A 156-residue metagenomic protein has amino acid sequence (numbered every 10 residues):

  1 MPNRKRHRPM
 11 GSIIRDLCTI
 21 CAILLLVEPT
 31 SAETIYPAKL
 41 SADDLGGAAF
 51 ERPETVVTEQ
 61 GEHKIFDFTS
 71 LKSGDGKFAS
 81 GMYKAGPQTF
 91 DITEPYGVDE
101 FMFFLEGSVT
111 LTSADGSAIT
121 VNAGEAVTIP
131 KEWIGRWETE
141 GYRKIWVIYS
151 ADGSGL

Functional and structural regions predicted by a protein language model:
M1-I13: N-terminal secretory signal peptides that target proteins for export/translocation
D16-E28: Bacterial N-terminal signal peptides
P29-K77: A short, N-terminal "cap"/entry segment at the start of jelly-roll beta-barrel domains of the cupin/DSBH fold
A79-Y96, P130-K131: Conserved short histidine dyad/triad with adjacent acidic residue
S80, I92, L111, K144-V147: Short hydrophobic/aromatic-rich beta-strand segments that constitute the beta-sheet cores of beta-sandwich/beta-barrel
Y96-L111: Short, conserved beta-strand element in jelly-roll/cupin
D115-K131: Short acidic-glycine-tyrosine-enriched beta hairpin
K131-S154: Ligand-binding loop in jelly-roll beta-barrel domains
